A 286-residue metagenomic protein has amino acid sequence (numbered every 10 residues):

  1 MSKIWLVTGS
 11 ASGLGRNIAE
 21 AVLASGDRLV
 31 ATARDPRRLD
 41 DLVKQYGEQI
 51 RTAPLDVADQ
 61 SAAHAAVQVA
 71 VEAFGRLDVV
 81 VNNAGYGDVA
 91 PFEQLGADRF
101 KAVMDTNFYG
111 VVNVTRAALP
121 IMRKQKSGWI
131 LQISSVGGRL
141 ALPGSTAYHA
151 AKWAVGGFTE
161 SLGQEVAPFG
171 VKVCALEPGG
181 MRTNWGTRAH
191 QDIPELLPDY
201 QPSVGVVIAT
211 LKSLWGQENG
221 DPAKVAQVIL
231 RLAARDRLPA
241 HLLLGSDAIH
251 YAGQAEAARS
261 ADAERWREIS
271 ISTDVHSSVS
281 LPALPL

Functional and structural regions predicted by a protein language model:
G9-G13: Conserved glycine-rich cofactor-binding loop
E48, V69-N82, D88: A glycine-rich helix->loop->beta "capping" turn within Rossmann-like NAD(P)(H)-dependent oxidoreductase domains
L55-A65, A97: The beta1-alpha1 cofactor-binding region of Rossmann-like NAD(H)/NADP(H)-dependent oxidoreductases
P91-F92, R99-K101: Substrate-binding pocket helix/loop in short-chain dehydrogenase/reductase
T115, A151: Active-site helix of classical SDR
S135: Residue(s) in the substrate-gating loop at a strand-loop-helix junction that position the organic substrate next
P168-P239: SDR active-site lid
